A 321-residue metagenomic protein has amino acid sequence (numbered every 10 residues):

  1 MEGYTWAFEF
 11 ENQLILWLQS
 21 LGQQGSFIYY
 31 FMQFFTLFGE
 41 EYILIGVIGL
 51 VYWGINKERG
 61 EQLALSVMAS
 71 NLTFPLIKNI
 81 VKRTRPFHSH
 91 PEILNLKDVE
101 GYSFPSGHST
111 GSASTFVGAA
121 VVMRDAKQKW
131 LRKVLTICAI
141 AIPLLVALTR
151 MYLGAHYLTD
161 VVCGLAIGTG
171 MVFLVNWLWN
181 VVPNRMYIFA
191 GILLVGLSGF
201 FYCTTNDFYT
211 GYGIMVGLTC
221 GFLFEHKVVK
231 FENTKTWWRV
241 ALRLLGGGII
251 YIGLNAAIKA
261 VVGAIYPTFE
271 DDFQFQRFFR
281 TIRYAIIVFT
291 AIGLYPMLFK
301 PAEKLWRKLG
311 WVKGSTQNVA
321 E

Functional and structural regions predicted by a protein language model:
M1-I43, F74-G101, T234-G246, I250-L254 (+1 more regions): N-terminal transmembrane-helix/juxtamembrane module of multi-pass inner/ER membrane proteins
Q24, G54-K57, D125-K129: Juxtamembrane helix-boundary/capping and inter-helix hinge elements in multi-pass membrane proteins
F34-F35, A64, S106, V162 (+1 more regions): Hydrophobic alpha-helical transmembrane segments of multi-pass membrane proteins
E41-I45, G49-P75: N-terminal subdomain of lithium-sensitive/metallo-dependent phosphomonoesterases centered on the IMPase/IPPase/PAP
V47-G54, G118-V121, L294-L305: Transmembrane alpha-helical segments in integral membrane proteins
I48, N71, F87-G253, A257: Membrane-embedded catalytic cores of phosphoryl/pyrophosphoryl-handling enzymes
Q62, S66, S70, F74 (+10 more regions): Alpha-helical transmembrane segments in multi-pass membrane proteins
